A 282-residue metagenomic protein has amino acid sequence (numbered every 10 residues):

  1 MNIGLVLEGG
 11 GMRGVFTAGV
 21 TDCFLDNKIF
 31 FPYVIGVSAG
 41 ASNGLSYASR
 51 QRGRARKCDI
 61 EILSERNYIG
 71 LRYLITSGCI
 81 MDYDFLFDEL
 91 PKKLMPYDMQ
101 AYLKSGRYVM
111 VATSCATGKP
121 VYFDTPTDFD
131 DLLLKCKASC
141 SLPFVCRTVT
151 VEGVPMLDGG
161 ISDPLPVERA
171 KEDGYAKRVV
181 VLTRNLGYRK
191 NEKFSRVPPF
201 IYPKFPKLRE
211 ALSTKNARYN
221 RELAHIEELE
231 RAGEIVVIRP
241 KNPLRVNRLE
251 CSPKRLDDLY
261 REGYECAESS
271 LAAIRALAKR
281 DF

Functional and structural regions predicted by a protein language model:
M1-V37, L45-F282: Patatin-like phospholipase
